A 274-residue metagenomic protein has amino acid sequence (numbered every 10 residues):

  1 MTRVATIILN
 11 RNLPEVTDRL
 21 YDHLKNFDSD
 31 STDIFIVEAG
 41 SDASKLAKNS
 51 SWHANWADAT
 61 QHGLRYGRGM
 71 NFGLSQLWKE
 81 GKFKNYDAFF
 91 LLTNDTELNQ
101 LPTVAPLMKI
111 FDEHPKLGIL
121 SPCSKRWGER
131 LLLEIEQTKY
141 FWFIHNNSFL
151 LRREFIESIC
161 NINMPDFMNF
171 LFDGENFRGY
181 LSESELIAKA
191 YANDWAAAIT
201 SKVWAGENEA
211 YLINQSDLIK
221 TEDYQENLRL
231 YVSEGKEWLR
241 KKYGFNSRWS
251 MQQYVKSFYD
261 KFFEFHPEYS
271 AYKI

Functional and structural regions predicted by a protein language model:
M1-D22: N-proximal low-complexity "stem/linker" segments adjacent to membrane-targeting elements
R3-A5, D33, E185: Cell-envelope/extracellular polymer assembly enzymes that use nucleotide-activated donors
D22-T32: Short, acidic, metal-binding catalytic loop of nucleotide-sugar glycosyltransferases
I36-A47, E97: A conserved acidic beta->alpha catalytic loop
S44-Y86: Active-site-proximal specificity loops/subdomain of glycosyltransferases
K84-E97: Short beta-strand-to-loop acidic/aromatic patch adjacent to the donor-nucleotide binding site
N99-F170: Conserved catalytic core of nucleotide-sugar-dependent glycosyltransferases
D173-I274: C-terminal catalytic/acceptor-binding lobe
